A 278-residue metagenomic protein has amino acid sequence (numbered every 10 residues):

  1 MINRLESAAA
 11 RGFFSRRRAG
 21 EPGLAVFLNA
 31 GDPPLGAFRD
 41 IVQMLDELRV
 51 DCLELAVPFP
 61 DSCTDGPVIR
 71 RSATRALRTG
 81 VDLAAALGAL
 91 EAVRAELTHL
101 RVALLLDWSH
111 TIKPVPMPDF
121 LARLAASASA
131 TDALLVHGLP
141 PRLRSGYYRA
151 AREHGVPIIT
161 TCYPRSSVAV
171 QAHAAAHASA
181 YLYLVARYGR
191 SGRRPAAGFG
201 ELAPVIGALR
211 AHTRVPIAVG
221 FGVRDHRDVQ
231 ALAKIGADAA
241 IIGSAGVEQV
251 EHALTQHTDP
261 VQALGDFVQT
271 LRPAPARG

Functional and structural regions predicted by a protein language model:
I2-R16, L35, F59-R71, R78-E91 (+6 more regions): Active-site-adjacent beta->alpha loops and helix N-cap segments on the catalytic face of soluble alpha/beta enzymes
N3, A208-A218, R224-G278: Alpha/beta catalytic cores of nucleotide-metabolism and tRNA/nucleoside-modifying enzymes
A19-L24, R49-D51, E96-V102, A130-D132 (+5 more regions): Short, well-ordered coil/turn segments that N-cap beta-strands
L24-L28, L53-L55, V102-L106, L134-V136 (+4 more regions): Hydrophobic faces of well-ordered beta-strands that scaffold small-molecule active sites in alpha/beta enzyme cores
V26, L45, L53-A56, A125 (+3 more regions): Conserved, mostly hydrophobic/aromatic
L35-E47, S166-H177, V219, V223-A240: Catalytic cores of alpha/beta
V50-S62, A130-P140, Y183-R193, I235-Q256: Glycine-rich phosphate-binding active-site loops on the catalytic face of alpha/beta enzymes
T79-S129: Metal-dependent phosphodiesterase/phospholipase catalytic core, i.e., the His/Asp/Glu-rich active-site region
